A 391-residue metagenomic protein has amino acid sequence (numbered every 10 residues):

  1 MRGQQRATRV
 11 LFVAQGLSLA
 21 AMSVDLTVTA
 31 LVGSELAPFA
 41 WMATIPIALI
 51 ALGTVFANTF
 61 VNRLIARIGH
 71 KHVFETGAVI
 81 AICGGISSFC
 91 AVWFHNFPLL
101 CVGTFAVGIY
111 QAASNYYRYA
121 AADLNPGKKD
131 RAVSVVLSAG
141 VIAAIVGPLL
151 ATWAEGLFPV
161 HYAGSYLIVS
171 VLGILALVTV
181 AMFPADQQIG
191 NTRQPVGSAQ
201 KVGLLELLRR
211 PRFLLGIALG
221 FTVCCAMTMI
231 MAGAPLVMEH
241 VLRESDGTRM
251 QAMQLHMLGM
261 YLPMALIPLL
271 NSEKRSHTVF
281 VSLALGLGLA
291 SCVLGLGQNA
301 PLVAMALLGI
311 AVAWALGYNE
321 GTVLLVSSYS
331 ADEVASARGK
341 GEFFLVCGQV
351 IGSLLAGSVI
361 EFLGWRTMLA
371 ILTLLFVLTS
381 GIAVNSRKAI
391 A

Functional and structural regions predicted by a protein language model:
M1-Q5, A185-I217: Juxtamembrane intracellular "pre-TM" segments in multi-pass secondary transporters
G16, F97-A112, L302-L316: Hydrophobic core of transmembrane alpha-helices in multi-pass small-molecule transporters, especially MFS/SLC-type
V28-A40, A232-T248, A252: Short amphipathic helix-loop junctions that connect adjacent transmembrane helices in Major Facilitator Superfamily/SLC
T29, Q111-N125, L316-S330: Intracellular juxtamembrane helix-capping segments at the cytosolic ends of symmetry-related transmembrane helices
A57-H70, L262-S276, I360: Helix-to-loop junctions at the C-terminal end of transmembrane segments in multipass secondary transporters
V79-F94, G286-Q298: C-terminal ends and interior cores of transmembrane alpha-helices in multi-pass membrane transporters/permeases
G103-A139: Cytoplasmic helix-loop-helix junction between adjacent transmembrane helices in 12-TM secondary transporters
T152, S170-T192, I382-R387: C-terminal membrane-cytosol helix-exit motif in multi-pass small-molecule transporters
